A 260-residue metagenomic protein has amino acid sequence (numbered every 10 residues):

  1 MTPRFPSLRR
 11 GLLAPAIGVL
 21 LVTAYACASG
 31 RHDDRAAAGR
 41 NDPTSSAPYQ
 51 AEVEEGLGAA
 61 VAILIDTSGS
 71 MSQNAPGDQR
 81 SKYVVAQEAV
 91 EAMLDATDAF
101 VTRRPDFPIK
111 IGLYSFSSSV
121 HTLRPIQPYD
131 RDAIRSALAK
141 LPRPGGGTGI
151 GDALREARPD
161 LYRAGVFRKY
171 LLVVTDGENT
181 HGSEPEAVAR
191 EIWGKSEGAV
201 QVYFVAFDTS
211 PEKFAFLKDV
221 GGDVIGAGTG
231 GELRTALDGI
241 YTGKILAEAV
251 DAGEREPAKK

Functional and structural regions predicted by a protein language model:
T2-A16: Bacterial N-terminal signal peptides that target proteins for export
A14-A24: Bacterial N-terminal signal peptides
C27-P76, P128, R155, E254-R255: Acidic, polar low-complexity linker/tail segments
Q50-A51, M71-V84, V120-P125, L138-G147 (+3 more regions): Second-shell loop/turn segments in exported
E54-R124, A153-L154, Y170-V174, T209: Von Willebrand factor
N74, F100-K140, I150, D160-A164 (+2 more regions): Short beta-strand-loop
L141-G147, G151, G177-G239: VWA/integrin I-like adhesion module and closely mimicked acidic/polar interface patches used
G226-K260: C-terminal "exit" segments of structured domains
